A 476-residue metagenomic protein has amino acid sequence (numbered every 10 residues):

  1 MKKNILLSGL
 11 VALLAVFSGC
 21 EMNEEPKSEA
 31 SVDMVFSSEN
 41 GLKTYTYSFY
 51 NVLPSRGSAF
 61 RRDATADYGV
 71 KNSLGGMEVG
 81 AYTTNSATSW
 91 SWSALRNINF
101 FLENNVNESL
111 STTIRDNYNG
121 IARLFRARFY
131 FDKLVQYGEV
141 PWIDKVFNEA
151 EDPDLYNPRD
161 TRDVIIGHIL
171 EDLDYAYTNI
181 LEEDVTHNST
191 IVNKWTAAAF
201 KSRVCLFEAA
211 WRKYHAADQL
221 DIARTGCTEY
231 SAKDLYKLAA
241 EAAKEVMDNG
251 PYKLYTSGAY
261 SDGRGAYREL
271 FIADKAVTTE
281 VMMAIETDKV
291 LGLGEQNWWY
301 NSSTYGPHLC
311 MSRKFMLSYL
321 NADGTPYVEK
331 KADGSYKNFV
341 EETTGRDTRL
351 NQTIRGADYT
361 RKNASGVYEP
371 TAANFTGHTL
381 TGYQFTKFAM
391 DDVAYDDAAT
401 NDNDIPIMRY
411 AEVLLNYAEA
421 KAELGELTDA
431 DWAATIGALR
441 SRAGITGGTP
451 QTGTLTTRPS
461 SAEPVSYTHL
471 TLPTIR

Functional and structural regions predicted by a protein language model:
K3-N4, S8-V11, A15-N40, I169 (+2 more regions): Bacterial Sec-dependent N-terminal signal peptides
E21-G75, V140, D174-Y175, I191-T196 (+1 more regions): An aromatic- and glycine-enriched ligand-binding surface/loop that stacks and positions planar moieties
M34-S55, K71-G138, E151-S189, Y383-I405 (+4 more regions): Conserved, well-structured interaction surfaces
L134-K145, K213, E426-L439: Short, well-structured active-site flanking segments
G263, T449-E463: Surface-exposed intrinsically disordered loops and tails
D347-A438: C-terminal substrate/ligand-recognition segments
T468-T474: Conserved small/polar residues in nucleotide/adenosyl-binding loops
